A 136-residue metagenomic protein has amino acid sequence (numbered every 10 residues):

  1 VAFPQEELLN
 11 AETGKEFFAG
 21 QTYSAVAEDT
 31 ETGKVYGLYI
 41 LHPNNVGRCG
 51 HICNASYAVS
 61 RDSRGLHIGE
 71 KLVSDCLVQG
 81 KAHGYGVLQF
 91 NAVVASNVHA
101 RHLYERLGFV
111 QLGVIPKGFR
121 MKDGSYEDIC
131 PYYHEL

Functional and structural regions predicted by a protein language model:
F3-D62, V73-S74, Q79, E135-L136: Acetyl-CoA-dependent GNAT
G33-K34, V110, S125: Residue-level signal for well-ordered, solvent-exposed loop/turn and beta-edge residues enriched in charged/polar side
Y57-V59, G65-A82, V98-R106: Conserved acetyl-CoA-binding loop-helix of GNAT-fold acetyltransferases
R64, F90-A100, G118-D123: Conserved beta-strand-loop-alpha-helix junction that forms the acyl-donor binding cleft
G80-V93: Conserved GNAT acetyl-CoA-binding A-motif
Q89, L112-G113: Conserved beta-strand positions in the central sheet of alpha/beta enzyme cores
Y104, F109, Y132: Conserved active-site tyrosine of GNAT-family acetyltransferases
